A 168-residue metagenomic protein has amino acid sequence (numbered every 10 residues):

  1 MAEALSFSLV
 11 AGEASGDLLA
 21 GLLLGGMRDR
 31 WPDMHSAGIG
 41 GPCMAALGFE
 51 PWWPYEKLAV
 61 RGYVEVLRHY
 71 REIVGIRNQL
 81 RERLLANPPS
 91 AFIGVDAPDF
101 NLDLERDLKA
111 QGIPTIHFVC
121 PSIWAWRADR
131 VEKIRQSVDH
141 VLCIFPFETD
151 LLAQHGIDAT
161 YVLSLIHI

Functional and structural regions predicted by a protein language model:
L5-L165: Active-site and donor-binding regions of nucleotide-sugar-utilizing enzymes
